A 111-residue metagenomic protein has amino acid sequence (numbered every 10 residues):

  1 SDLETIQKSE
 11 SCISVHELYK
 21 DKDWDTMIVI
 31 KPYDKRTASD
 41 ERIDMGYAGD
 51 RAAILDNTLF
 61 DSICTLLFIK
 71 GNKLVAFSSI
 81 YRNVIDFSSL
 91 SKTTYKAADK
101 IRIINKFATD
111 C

Functional and structural regions predicted by a protein language model:
S1-D44: N-terminal export/targeting and maturation segments
K22-W24, F60-I63, V75, K96-A98: Extracytoplasmic
Y33, K70, S79-V84, S91: A mature extracytoplasmic/lumenal domain signature
R36-T37, L74-A76, D110-C111: Short, surface-exposed beta-strand/loop "edge" segments at domain boundaries and coil↔beta transitions
G46-A52: Short Pro/Gly-enriched beta-strand edge/turn motifs at strand-loop
I54-S78: Short, structured surface segments that line ligand/substrate-binding pockets
V84-C111: C-terminal partner/receptor-binding element of secreted or periplasmic proteins
